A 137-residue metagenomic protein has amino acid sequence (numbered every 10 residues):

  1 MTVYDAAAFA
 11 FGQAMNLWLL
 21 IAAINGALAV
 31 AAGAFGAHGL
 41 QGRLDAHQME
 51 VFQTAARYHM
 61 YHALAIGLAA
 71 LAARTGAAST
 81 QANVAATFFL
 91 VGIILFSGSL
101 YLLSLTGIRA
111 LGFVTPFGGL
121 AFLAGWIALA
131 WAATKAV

Functional and structural regions predicted by a protein language model:
V3-V137: Polytopic transmembrane helical bundles with strong interfacial aromatic enrichment
